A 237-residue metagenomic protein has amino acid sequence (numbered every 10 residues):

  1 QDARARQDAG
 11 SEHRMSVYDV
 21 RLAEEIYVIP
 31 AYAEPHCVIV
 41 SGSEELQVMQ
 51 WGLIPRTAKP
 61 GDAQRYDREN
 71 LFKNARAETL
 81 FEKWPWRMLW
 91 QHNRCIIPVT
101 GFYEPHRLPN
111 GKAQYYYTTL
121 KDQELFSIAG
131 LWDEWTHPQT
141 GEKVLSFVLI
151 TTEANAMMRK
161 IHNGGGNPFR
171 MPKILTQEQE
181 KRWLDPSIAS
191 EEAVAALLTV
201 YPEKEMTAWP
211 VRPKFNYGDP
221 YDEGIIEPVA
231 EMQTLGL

Functional and structural regions predicted by a protein language model:
Q1-L237: Short linear sequence motif anchored by a di-proline
